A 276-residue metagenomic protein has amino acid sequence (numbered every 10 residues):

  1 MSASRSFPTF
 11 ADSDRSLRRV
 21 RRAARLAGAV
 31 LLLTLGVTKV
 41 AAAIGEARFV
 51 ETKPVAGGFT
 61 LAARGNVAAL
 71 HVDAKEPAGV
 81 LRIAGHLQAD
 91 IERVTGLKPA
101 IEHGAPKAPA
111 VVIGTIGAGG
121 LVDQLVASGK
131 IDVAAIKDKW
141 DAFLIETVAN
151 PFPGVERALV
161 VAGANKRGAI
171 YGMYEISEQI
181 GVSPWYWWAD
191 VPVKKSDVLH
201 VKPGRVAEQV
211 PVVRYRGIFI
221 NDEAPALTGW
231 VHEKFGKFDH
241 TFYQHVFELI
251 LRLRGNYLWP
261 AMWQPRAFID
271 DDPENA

Functional and structural regions predicted by a protein language model:
M1-R22: N-terminal secretory signal peptides that target proteins for export/translocation
D12, V37, A41-A42: Intrinsically disordered, low-complexity repeat segments enriched in small/polar residues
A23-L26, S128: Surface-exposed polar/charged interaction patches
R25-K39: Bacterial N-terminal signal peptides
A42-V210: Contiguous, structured surface segment used for ligand recognition
V67, D73-V80, T95, P99 (+3 more regions): Aromatic-lined carbohydrate-binding surfaces of glycoside hydrolases
